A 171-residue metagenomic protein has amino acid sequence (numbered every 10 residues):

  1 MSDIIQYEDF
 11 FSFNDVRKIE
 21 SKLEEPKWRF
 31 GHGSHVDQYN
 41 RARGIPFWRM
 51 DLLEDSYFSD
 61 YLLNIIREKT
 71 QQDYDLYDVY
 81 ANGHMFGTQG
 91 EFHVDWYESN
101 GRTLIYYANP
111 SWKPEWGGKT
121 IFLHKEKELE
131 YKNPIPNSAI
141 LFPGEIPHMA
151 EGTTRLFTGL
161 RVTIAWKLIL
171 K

Functional and structural regions predicted by a protein language model:
M1-D73: Non-heme Fe(II)/2-oxoglutarate
D60-K171: Catalytic core of non-heme Fe(II) oxygenases with the double-stranded beta-helix
